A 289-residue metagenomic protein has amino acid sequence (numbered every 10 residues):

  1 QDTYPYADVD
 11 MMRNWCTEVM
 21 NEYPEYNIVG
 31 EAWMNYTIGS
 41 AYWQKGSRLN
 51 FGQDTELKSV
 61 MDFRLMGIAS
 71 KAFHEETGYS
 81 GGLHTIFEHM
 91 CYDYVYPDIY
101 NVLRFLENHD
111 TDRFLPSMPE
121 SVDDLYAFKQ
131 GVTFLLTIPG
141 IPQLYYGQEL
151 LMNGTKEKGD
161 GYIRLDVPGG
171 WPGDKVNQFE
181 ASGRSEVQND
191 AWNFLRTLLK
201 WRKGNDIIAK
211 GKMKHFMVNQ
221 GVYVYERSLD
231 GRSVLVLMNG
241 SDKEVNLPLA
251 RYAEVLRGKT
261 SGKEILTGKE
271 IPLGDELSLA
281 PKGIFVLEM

Functional and structural regions predicted by a protein language model:
D2-Y96, D124, L151-T197, W201 (+2 more regions): Active-site-proximal helices and loops of the catalytic beta/alpha 8
E22-E25, Y96-P97, V132-I141: Active-site region of glycoside hydrolase catalytic domains
N27-V29, L103, P142-Q143: Structural preference for beta-strand elements that scaffold enzyme active sites
I28, H109, L135, G147-E149 (+1 more regions): Conserved, mostly hydrophobic/aromatic
I99-S121: Active-site clefts of carbohydrate-active enzymes
R196, K200, H215-E254: Carbohydrate-binding surface patches
Y252-T267: Solvent-exposed beta-hairpin/edge-strand motifs
P272-M289: C-terminal beta-strand-rich structural cap/linker in extracellular carbohydrate-active enzymes
